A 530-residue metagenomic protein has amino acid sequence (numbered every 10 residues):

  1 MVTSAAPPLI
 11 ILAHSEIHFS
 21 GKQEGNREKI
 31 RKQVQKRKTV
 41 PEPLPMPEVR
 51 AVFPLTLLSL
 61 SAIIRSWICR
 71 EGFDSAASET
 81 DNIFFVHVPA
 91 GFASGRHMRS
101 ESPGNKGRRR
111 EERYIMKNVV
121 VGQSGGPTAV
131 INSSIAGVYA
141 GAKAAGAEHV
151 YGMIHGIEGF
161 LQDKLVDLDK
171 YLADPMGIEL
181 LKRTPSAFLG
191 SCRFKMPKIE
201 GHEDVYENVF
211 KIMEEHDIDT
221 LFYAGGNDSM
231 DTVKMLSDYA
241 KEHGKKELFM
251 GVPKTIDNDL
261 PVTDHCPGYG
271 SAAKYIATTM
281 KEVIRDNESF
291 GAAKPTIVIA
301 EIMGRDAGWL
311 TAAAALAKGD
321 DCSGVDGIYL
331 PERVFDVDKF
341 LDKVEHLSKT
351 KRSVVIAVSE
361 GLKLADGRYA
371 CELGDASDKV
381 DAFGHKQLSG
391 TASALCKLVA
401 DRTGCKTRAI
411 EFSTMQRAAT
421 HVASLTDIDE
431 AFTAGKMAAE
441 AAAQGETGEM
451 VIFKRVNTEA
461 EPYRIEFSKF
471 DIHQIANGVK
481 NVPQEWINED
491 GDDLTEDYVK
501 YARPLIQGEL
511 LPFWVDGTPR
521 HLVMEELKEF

Functional and structural regions predicted by a protein language model:
I10, I17, G25, K29-K32 (+6 more regions): Short, positively charged and aromatic/hydrophobic N-terminal segments
M116-V166: N-terminal phosphate-binding or glycine-rich loops at protein starts, especially the Walker A/P-loop of NTPases
N118-T128, A187-R193, D219-G225, G251 (+2 more regions): Short glycine-rich or small-residue beta-strand-to-loop segments that form or flank ligand, phosphate, metal/Fe-S
T128-V138, F160-L161, P197, V205-E207 (+6 more regions): Short glycine/serine/threonine-rich phosphate/pyrophosphate-binding segments that cradle anionic phosphate groups
V150, I212, Y223-G225, D231-H243 (+2 more regions): Accessory alpha-helical/coil subdomains and C-terminal extensions that flank or cap enzyme catalytic cores
D163-D219, D228, P267, K281: Glycine-rich oxoanion-binding loops at beta->alpha junctions
Y369-F530: C-terminal non-catalytic interaction/assembly regions of soluble proteins
